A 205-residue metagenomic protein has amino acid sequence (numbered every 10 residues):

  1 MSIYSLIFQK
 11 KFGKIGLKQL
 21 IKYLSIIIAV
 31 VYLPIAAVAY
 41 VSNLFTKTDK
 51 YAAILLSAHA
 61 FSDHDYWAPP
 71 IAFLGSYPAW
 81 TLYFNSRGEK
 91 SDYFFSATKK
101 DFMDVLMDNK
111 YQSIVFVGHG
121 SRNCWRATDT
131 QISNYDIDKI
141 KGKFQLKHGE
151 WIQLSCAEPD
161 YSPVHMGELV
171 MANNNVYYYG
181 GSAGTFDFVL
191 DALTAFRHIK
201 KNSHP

Functional and structural regions predicted by a protein language model:
M1-K18: N-terminal Lys/Arg-rich, disordered targeting/topogenic segments
S5, G16, T46-L55, Q131-D138 (+1 more regions): Caspase-like cysteine protease fold
Y23-A36: Hydrophobic membrane-insertion alpha-helices, especially the h-region of bacterial N-terminal signal peptides
I35, A39-S113, Q153, G167-L169: A domain-level signal for caspase-like cysteine endopeptidase catalytic cores and their zymogen-processing architecture
H59-D63, T98-K100, H119-C124, C156-Y161 (+1 more regions): Solvent-exposed loop/turn segments at secondary-structure junctions within structured extracellular/periplasmic domains
Q112-R126, V164-V176: Active-site microenvironments of hydrolase-like enzyme catalytic domains
G120-K147: A short, glycine/acidic-enriched catalytic loop
E150-P205: Active-site-proximal C-terminal subdomain of hydrolase catalytic domains
